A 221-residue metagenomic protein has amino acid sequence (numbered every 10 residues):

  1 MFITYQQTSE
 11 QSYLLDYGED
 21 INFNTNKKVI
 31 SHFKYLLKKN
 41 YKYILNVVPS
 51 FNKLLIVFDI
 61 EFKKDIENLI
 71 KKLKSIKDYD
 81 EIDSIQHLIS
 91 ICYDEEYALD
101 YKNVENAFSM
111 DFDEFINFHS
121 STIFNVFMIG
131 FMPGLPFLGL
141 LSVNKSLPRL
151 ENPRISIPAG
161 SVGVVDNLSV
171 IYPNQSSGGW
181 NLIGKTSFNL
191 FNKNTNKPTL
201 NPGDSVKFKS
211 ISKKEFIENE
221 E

Functional and structural regions predicted by a protein language model:
M1-E221: Glycine-rich active-site loops that engage anionic ligands at enzyme catalytic sites
